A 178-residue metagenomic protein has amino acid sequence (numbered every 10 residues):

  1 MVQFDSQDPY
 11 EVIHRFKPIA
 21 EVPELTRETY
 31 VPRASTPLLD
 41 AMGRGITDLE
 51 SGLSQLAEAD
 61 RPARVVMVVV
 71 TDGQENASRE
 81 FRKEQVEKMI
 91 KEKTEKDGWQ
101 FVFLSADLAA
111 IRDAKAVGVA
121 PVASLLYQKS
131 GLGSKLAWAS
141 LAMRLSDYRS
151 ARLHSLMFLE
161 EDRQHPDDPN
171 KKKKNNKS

Functional and structural regions predicted by a protein language model:
M1-S178: Acidic, low-complexity intrinsically disordered regions
